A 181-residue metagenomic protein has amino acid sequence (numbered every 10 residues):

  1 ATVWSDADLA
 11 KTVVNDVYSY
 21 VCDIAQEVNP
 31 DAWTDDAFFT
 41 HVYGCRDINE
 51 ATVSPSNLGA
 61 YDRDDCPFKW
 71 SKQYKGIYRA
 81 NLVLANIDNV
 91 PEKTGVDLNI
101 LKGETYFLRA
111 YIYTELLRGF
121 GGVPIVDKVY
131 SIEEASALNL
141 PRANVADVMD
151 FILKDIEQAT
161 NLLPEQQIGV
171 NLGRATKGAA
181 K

Functional and structural regions predicted by a protein language model:
D6, K11-A25, I48-F120, S136-D150 (+2 more regions): Conserved, well-structured interaction surfaces
V28-C45, V126-K128, P164-A179: Short, surface-exposed recognition loops and adjoining beta-strand edges that mediate ligand/DNA contacts, enriched
L117-V129: Short, well-structured active-site flanking segments
S131-E133: Short, charged/polar, low-complexity loop and linker segments that flank or interrupt alpha-helical bundles
